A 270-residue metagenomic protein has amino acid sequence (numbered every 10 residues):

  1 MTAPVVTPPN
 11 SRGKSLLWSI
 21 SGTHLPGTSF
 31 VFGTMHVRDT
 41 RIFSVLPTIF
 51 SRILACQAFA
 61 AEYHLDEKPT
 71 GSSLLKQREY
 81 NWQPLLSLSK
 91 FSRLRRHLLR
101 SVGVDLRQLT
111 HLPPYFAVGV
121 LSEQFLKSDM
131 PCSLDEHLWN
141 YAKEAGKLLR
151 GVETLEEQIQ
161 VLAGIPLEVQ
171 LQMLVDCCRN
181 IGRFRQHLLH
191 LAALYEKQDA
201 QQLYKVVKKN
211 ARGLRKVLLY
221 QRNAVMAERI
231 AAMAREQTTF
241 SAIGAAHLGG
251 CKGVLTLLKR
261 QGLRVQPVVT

Functional and structural regions predicted by a protein language model:
A3-T7, L148-R150, Q261-V268: Short secondary-structure junctions
V6-S19: N-terminal basic/disordered segments at the start of proteins
N10, I42, L219-N223: A conditional alpha-helix N-cap/helix-loop micro-motif detector
L16-L214, L218: Structured, acidic catalytic/metal-binding patches in enzyme active sites
V45-L46, L134-D135, N223-M226, C251: Amphipathic coiled-coil/heptad-repeat helices and related helical stalk/stem segments that mediate oligomerization
L218-R235: A short, acidic, amphipathic alpha-helical segment used as a generic capping/interface helix at domain edges
I230-A234, T238-T270: C-terminal structured interaction module
